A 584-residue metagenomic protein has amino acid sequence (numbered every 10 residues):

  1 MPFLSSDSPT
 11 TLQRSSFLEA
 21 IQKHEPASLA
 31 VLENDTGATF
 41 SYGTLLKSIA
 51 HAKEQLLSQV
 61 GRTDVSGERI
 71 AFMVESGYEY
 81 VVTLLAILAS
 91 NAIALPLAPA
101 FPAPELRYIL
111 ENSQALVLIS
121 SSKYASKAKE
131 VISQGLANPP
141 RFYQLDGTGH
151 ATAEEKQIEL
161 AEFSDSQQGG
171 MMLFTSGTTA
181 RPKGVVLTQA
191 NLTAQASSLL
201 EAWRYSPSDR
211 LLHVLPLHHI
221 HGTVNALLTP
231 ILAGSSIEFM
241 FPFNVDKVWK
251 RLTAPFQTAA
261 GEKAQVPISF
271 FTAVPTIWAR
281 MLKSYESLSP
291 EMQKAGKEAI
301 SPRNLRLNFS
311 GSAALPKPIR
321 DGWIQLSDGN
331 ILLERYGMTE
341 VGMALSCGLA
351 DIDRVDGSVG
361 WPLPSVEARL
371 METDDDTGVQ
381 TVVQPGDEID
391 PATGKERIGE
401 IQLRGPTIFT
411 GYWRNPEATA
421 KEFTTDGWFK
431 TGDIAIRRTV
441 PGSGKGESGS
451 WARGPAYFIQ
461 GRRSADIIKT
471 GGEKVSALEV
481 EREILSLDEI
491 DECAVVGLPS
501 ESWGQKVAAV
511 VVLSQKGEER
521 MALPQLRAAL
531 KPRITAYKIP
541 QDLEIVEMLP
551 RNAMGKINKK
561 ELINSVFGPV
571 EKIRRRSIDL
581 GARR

Functional and structural regions predicted by a protein language model:
M1-R69, L85, E111, Q257-A260 (+5 more regions): N-lobe entry segment of adenylate-forming
P26-A27, E154-F174, A180-R181, A202-R210: Conserved pre-ATP/AMP-binding loop-to-beta segment of ANL
A38, Q55-P104, V214, K474: Conserved AMP-binding/adenylate-forming
T39-G43, F163, G170-S197: Conserved AMP-binding A3 loop
T193-R210, H218-S269, S284-Y285: Conserved AMP-binding/adenylation subdomain of ANL enzymes
I268-A273, L282-V355, E367: Gly/Ser/Thr-rich phosphate-binding loop
G405, T410-G411, K421, I434-K538 (+1 more regions): AMP-binding/adenylate-forming catalytic core of the ANL superfamily
P532-I557, I573-R583: AMP-binding/adenylate-forming catalytic domain of the ANL superfamily
